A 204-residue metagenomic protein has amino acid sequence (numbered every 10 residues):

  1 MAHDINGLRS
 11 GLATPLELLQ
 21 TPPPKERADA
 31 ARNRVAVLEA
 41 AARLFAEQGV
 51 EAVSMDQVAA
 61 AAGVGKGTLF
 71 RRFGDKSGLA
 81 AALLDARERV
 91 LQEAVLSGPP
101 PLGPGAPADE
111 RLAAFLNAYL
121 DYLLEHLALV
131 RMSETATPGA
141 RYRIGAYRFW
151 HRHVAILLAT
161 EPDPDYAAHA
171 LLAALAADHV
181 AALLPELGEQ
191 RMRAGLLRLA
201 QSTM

Functional and structural regions predicted by a protein language model:
M1-Q48, A52-A61, G78-A81: Basic, helix-initiating cap at the start of DNA-binding domains
A40-L44, A82, A94, Y122 (+1 more regions): Short amphipathic alpha-helical elements of helix-turn-helix/winged-helix folds
G63-F73: Short hydrophobic/aromatic patch on the recognition helix
A80-R87, H126, V130: Alpha-helical DNA-contacting segments of helix-turn-helix folds
A82, V95-L124: Hydrophobic alpha-helical connector segments
Q92, E110, A114, D121-E125 (+2 more regions): Amphipathic alpha-helical packing segments from all-alpha helical-bundle domains
L96-P100, R131-A140: Short linear capping/connector segments at secondary-structure termini
A128-E134, L183-L184: Short, hydrophobic secondary-structure boundary micro-motifs
